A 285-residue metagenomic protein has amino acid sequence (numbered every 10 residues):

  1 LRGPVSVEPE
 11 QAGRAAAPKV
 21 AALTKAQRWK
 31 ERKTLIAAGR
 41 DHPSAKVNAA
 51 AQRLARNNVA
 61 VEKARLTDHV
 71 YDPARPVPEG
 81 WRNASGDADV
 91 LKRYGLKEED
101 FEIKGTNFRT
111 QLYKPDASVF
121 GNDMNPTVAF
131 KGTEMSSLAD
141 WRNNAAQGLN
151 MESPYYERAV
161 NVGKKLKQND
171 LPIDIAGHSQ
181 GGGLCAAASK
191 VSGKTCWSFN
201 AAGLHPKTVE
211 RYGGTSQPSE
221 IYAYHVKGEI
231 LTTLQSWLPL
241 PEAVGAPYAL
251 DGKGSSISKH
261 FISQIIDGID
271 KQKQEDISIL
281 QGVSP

Functional and structural regions predicted by a protein language model:
L1-P4, I173-D174: Hydrophobic, gly/ala-rich membrane-insertion helices/peptides used by toxins and envelope proteins
V5-P9, G13-N122: Flexible, membrane-associating and regulatory peripheral segments of lipid-active enzymes
P9, G13-R14, K19-E31, A38 (+4 more regions): Serine hydrolase/lipase
D68, F130, V226: Pocket-edge structural micro-motifs
P73-I175, A202-P206, E210-R211, P285: A conserved cap/lid and substrate-binding interface adjacent to the catalytic center of lipid-processing enzymes
G177-G181, C185: Gly/Ala-rich beta-loop-alpha elbow adjacent to hydrolase catalytic centers
A186-K190: Short glycine-enriched nucleophile-adjacent loop and the immediately C-terminal alpha-helix near the catalytic center
